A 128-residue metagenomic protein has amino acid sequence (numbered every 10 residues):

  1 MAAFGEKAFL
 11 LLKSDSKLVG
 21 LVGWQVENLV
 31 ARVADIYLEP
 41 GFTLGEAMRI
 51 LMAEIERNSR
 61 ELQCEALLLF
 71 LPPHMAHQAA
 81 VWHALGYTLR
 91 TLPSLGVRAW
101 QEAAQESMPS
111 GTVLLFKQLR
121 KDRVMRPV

Functional and structural regions predicted by a protein language model:
M1-D15: Active-site rim helix/loop that mediates acceptor-substrate recognition in acyltransferases
K7-L11, L21, T112-L114: Short hydrophobic/aromatic beta-strand element in the GNAT-like acyltransferase core that lines or flanks the acyl-donor
L11, S16-Q25, V30-D35: Conserved beta-strand in the GNAT
I36-E46: A short, internal acetyl-CoA/4′-phosphopantetheine-binding micro-motif in the GNAT/acyltransferase core
L44-R57: Conserved acetyl-CoA-binding loop-helix of GNAT-fold acetyltransferases
E56-Q63, H83: Non-catalytic positions within long, well-ordered alpha-helices that form the structural scaffold/packing of enzyme
L68-V128: Terminal substrate-recognition subdomain of acyl/acetyltransferases
